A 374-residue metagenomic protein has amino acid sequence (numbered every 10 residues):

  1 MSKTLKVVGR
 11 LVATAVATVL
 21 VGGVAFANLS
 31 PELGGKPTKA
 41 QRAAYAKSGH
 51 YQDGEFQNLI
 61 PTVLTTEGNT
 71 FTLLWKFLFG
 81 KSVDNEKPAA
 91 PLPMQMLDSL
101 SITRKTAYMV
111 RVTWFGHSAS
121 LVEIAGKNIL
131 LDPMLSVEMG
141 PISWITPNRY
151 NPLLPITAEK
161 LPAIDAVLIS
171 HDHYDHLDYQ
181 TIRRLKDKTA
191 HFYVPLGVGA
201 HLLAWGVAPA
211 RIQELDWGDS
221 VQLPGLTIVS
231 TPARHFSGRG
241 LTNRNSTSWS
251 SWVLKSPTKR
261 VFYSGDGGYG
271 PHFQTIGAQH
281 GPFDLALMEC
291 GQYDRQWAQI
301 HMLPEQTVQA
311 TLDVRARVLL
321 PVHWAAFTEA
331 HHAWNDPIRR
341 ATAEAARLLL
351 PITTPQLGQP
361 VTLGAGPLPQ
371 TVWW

Functional and structural regions predicted by a protein language model:
S2-P147, L154, K255-Y263, D284-G291 (+1 more regions): Metallo-beta-lactamase
S2-R10, F26-G54, N58, A158 (+4 more regions): Cap/insert and terminal regions of metallo-dependent hydrolase folds
S48, I145-Y193, G281-L287: Active-site metal-binding motif and surrounding structural segment of the metallo-beta-lactamase
E86-M109, K160, P195-K259, R340-G358 (+1 more regions): Metallo-beta-lactamase
H117-E123, Q222-P282, A298, M302-Q306: Catalytic core of the metallo-beta-lactamase
V122, D132, H171, D178 (+6 more regions): Divalent metal-coordination and catalytic microenvironments
P133-L135, D172, A233-R234, G265-G267 (+2 more regions): Active-site metal-binding loops of divalent metal-dependent hydrolases
L135-L153, F236-R244, D294-I300: Acidic/histidine-rich helix-loop elements that form or flank divalent-metal/phosphate-binding sites at the catalytic
